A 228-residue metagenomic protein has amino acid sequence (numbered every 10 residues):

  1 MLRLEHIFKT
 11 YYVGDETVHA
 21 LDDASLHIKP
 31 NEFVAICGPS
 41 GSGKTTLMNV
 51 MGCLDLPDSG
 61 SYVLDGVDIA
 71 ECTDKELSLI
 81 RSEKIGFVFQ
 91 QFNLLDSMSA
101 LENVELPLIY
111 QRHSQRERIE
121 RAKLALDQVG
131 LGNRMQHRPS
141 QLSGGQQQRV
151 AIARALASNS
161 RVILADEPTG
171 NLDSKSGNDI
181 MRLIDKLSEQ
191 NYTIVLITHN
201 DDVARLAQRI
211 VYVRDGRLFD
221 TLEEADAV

Functional and structural regions predicted by a protein language model:
M1-R214: ABC family nucleotide-binding domain
R217-V228: Conserved beta-strand-loop-alpha-helix hinge in the C-terminal portion of ABC ATPase nucleotide-binding domains
